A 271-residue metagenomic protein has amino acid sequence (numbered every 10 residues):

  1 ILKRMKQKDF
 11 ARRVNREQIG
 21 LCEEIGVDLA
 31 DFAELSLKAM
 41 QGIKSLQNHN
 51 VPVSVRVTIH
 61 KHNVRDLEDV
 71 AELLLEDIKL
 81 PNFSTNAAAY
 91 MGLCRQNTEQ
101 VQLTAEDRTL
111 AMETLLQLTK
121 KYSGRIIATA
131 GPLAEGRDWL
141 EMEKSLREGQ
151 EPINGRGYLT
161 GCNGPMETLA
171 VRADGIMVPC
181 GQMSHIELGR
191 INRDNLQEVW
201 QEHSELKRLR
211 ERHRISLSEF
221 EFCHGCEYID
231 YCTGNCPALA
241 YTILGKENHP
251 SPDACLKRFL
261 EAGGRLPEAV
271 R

Functional and structural regions predicted by a protein language model:
L2-V178, Q182-D194: Radical SAM enzyme [4Fe-4S]-AdoMet core and its adjacent flexible, acidic and glycine-rich loops/tails across
Q182-R271: Flexible mid-to-C-terminal extensions adjoining Fe-S/redox cofactors in radical SAM and related proteins
